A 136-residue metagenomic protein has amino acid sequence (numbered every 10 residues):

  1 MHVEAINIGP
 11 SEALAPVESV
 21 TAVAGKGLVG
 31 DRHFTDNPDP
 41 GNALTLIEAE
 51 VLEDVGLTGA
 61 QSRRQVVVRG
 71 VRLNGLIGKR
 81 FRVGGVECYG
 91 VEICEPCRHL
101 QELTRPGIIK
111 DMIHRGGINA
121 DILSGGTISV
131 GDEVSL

Functional and structural regions predicted by a protein language model:
M1-E95, H99, T127: Electropositive, beta-rich accessory/interaction domains or terminal extensions that provide binding surfaces
Q61-G70, D111-L123: Short, structured beta-strand/loop micro-motifs enriched in basic residues and often containing a Trp
E92-A120: Flexible glycine-rich active-site/ligand-binding loops centered on an Asp-His dyad
G117-L136: Well-ordered alpha/beta subsegment
